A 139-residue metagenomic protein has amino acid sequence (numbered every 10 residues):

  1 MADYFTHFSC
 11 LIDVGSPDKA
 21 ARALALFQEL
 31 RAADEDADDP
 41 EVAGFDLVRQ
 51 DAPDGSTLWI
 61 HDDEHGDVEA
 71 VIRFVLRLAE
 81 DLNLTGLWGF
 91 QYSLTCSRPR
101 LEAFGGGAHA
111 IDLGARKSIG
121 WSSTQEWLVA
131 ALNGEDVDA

Functional and structural regions predicted by a protein language model:
M1-L30: Short, extreme N-terminal segment that most often corresponds to the first beta-strand
F27-A139: Charged interaction segments
